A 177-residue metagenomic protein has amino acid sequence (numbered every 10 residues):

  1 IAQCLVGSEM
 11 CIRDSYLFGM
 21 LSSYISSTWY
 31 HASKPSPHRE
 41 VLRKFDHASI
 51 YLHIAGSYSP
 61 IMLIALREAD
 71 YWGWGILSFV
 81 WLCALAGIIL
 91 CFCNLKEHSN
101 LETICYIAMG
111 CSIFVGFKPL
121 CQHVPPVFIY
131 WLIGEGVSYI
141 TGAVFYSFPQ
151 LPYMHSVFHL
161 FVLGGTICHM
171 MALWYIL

Functional and structural regions predicted by a protein language model:
I1-G7, C11-I12: Single conserved hydrophobic/aromatic residue that forms the stacking wall/gate of nucleotide- or nucleobase-binding
R13-L21, E68-L82, P126-V137: Structural signature of hydrophobic alpha-helical transmembrane segments
S15, S22-S23, W29-Y30, S49-L52 (+7 more regions): Hydrophobic residues within membrane-embedded alpha-helical segments of Major Facilitator Superfamily
S36-E40, I64-Y71, C91-L101, L120-P126 (+1 more regions): Membrane-interface helix caps and helix-loop-helix hairpins in membrane proteins
F45-P60, T103-F117, L160-L173: Small-residue-rich segments of transmembrane alpha-helices in multi-pass membrane proteins, especially helix faces
M62-I113: Membrane-proximal helix-loop-helix units in multi-pass membrane proteins
L85-C93, G110-P125, T141-F148: Alpha-helical transmembrane segments in multipass membrane proteins, preferentially the mid-helix core
S99, Q122-L177: Terminal transmembrane helical module of multi-pass membrane proteins
